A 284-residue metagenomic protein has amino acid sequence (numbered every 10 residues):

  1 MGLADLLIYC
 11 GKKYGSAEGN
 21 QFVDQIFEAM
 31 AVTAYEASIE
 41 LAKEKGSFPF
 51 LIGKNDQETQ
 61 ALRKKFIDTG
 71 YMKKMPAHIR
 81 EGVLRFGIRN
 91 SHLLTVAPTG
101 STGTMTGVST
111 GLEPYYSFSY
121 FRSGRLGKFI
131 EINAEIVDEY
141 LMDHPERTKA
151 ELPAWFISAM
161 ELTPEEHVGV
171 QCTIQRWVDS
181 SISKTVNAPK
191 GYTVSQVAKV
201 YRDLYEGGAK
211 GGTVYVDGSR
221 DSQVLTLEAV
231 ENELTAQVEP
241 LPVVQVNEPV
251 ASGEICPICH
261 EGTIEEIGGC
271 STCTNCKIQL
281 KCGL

Functional and structural regions predicted by a protein language model:
M1-G11, G169: Core structural elements
K12-T99: Internal maturation/activation junctions in enzymes
K65, T69-K73, G82-R89, L94-L234: Catalytic alpha/beta core of large soluble enzyme barrels
A236-E248: Acidic, proline-/serine-/threonine-rich low-complexity intrinsically disordered repeat tracts
V250-S252, G269: Short metal-coordination and nucleic-acid-contact micro-motifs, chiefly zinc-binding Cys/His arrays
C256-E261, N275: Short, cysteine/histidine-rich loop/knuckle motifs that typically chelate Zn2+
H260-I264, L280: Cys/His-rich microdomains that often coordinate metals
G269-L280: Cysteine-rich micro-motifs
